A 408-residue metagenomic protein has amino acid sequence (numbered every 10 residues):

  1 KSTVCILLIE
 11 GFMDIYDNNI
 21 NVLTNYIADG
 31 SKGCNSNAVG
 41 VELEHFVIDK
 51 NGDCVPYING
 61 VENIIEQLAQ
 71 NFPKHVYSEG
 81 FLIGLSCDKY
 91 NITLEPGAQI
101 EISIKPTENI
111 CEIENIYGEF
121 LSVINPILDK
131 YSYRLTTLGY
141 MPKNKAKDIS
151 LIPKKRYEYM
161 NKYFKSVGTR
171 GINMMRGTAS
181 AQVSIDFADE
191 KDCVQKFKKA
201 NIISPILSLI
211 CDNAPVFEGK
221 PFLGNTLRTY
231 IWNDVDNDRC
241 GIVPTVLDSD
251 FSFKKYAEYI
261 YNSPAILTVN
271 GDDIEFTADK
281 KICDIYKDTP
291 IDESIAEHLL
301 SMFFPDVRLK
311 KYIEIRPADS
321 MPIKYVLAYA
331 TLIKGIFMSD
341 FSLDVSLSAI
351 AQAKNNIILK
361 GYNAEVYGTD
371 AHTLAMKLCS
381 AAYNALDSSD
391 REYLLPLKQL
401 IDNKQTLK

Functional and structural regions predicted by a protein language model:
G11-A98, K105, M174, K191-K196 (+1 more regions): C-terminal accessory/tail domains of diverse enzymes
I48, S184-D186: Short hydrophobic/aromatic beta-strand micro-patches that form the beta-sheet surface supporting nucleotide- or nucleic
G97, I104-K105, N109-L121: Membrane helical hairpin/interfacial module
L128-L138: Carboxylate/His-rich catalytic cores and anion/metal-binding grooves
T136-K155, N201-L207, E218-F222: Long, hydrophobic, well-ordered secondary-structure blocks that form the structural core and pocket-lining surfaces
P153-M174: Acidic, His- and aromatic-enriched active-site or binding-groove loops in soluble protein domains that engage sugars
M175-A181: Short, conserved phosphate-binding/catalytic loop or strand-edge motifs used in phosphoryl-/nucleotidyl-transfer
